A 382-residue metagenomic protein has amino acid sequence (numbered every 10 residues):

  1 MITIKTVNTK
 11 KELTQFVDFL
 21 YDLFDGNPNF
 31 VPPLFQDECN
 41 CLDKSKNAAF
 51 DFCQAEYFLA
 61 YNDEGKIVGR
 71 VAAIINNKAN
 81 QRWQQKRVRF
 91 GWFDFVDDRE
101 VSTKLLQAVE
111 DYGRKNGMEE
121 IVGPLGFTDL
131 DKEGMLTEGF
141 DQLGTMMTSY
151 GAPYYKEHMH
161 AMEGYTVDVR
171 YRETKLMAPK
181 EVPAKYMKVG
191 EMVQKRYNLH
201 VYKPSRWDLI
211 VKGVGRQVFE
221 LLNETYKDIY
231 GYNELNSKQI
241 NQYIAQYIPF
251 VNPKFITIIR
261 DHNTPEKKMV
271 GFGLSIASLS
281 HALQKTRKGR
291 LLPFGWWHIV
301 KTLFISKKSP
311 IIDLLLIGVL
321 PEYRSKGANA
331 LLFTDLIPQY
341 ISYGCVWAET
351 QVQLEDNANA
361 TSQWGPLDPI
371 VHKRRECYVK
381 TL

Functional and structural regions predicted by a protein language model:
I2-T3: Extreme N-terminal starter segment of soluble prokaryotic enzymes
L20-D63, V71-Q81, K203-I317: A conserved beta-strand-loop-helix scaffold within acyl/acetyltransferase catalytic domains
N80-G164, G289-P366: Acyl-donor binding region in acyl/amide transferases
V122, K175, I258, L274 (+1 more regions): Short beta-strand segments
S149-I229: Acyltransferase donor/substrate-recognition loop-hinge adjacent to the catalytic core
P366, V371-C377: A structural motif corresponding to the C-terminal lobe/cap of the Radical SAM core domain
